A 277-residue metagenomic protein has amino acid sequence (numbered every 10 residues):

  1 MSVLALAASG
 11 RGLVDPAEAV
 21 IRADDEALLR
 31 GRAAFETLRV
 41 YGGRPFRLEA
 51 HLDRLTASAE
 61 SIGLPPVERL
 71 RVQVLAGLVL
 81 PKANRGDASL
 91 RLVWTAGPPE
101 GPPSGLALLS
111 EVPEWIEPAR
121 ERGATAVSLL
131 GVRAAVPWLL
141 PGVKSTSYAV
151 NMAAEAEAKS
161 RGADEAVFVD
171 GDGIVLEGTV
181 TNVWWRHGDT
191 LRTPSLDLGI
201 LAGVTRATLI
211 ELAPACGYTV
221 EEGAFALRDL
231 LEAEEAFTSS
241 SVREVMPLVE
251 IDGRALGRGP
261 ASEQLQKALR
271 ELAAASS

Functional and structural regions predicted by a protein language model:
M1-V67, Q73-L78, T95, P99-S277: Helix-start/capping segments and mature chain N-termini
V79-N84: Phosphate/pyrophosphate-binding loops at sites that engage ATP/ADP/AMP, CoA/4′-phosphopantetheine, polyphosphate
R85-W94: Ordered, amphipathic secondary-structure segments that act as subunit-interaction surfaces in large macromolecular
